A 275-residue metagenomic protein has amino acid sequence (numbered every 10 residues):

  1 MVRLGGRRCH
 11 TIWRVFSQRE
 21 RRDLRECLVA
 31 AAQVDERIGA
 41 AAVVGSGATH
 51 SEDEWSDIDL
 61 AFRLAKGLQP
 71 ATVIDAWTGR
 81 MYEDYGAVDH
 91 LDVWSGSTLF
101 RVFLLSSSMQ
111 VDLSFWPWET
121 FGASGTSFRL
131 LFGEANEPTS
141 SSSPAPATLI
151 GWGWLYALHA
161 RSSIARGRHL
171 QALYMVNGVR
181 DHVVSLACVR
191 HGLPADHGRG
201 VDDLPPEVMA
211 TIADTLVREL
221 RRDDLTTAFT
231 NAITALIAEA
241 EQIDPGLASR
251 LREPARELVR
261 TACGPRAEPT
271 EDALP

Functional and structural regions predicted by a protein language model:
G5-G6: Residue-identity detector for glycine
C9-E36, G47-T49, W55, F62-L113: Metal-dependent nucleotidyltransferase catalytic core
A40-V43: Hydrophobic/anchoring residues in structured secondary elements
D53-S56, S124-T126, V201: Short aromatic-enriched loop/helix-cap "lid" or pocket-rim segments at secondary-structure transitions that line
F115-T120: A short, sequence-level motif marking secondary-structure junctions
G122-T148: A short, charged helix-loop
P138-P275: Conserved nucleotidyltransferase catalytic core and NTase-mimicking acidic/glycine-rich helix/loop elements in nucleic
